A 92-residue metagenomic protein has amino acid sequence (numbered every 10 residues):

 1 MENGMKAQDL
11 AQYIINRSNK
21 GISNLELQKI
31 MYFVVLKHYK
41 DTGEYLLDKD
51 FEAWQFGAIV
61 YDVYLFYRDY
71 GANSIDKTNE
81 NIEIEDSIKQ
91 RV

Functional and structural regions predicted by a protein language model:
M1-V92: Domain-edge interaction signal
